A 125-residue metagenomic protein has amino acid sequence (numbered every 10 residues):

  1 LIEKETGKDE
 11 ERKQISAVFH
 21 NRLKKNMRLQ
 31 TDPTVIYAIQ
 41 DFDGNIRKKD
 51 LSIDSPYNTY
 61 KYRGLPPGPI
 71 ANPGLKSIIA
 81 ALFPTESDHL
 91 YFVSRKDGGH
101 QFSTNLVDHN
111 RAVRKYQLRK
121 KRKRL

Functional and structural regions predicted by a protein language model:
I2-L125: Bacterial extracytoplasmic/cell-wall-associated proteins, especially those involved in peptidoglycan
